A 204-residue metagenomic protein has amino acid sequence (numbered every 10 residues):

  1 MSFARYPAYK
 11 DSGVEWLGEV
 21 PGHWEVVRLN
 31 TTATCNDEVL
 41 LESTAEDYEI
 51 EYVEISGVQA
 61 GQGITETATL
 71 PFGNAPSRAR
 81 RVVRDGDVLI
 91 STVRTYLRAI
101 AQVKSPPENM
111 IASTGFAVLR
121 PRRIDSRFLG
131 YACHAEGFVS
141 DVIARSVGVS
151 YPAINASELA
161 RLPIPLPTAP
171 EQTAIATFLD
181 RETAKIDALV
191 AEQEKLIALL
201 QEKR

Functional and structural regions predicted by a protein language model:
R5-Y6, H23-I64, T69-P71, P76-R81 (+1 more regions): Low-complexity, Lys/Gly-biased intrinsically disordered segments
A8-D11, V93-Y96, M110-G115, V147-T173: A short glycine-rich beta-alpha junction/loop motif
A8-E42, R161, P165, A169 (+3 more regions): Non-catalytic DNA-recognition/assembly elements of restriction-modification systems
P71, S77-R78, P106, V149 (+1 more regions): A structural connector/turn signal
R78-V139, A153-N155: A short beta-sheet element
D87, D180-T183, D187-V190, E194-I197 (+1 more regions): Alpha-helical coiled-coil heptad-repeat register
